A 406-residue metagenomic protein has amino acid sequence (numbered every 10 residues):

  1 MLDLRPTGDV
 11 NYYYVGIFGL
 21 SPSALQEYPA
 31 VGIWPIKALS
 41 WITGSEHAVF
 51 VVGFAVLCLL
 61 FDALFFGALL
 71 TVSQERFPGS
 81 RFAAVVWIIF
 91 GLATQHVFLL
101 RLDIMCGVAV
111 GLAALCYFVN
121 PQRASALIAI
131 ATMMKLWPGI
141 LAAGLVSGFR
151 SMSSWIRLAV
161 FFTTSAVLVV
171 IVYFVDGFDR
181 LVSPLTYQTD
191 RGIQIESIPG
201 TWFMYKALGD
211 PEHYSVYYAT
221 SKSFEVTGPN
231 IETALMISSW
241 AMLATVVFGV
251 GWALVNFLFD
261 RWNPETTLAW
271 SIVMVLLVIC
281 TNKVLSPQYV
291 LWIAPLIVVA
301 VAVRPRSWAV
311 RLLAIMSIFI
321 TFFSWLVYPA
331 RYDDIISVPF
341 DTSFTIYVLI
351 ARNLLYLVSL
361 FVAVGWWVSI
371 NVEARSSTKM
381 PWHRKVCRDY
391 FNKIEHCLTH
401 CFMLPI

Functional and structural regions predicted by a protein language model:
M1-T186, M236-I406: Multi-pass membrane glycosyltransferase architecture that uses lipid-linked
R157-A241: Membrane-lumen/periplasm interface segments of specific transmembrane helices in polyprenyl phosphate-linked
